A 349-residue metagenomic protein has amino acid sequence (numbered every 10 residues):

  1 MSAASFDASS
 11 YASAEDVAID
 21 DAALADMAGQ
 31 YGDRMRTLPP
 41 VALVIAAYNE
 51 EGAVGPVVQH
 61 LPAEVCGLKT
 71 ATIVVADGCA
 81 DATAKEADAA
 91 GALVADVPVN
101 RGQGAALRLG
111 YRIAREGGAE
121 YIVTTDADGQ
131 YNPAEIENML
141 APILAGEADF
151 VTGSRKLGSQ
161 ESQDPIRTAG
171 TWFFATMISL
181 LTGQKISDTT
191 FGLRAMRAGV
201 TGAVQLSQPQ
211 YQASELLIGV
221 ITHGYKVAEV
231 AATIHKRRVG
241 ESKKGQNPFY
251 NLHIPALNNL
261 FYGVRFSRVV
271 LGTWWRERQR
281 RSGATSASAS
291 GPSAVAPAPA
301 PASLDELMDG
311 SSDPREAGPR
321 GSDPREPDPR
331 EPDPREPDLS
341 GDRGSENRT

Functional and structural regions predicted by a protein language model:
M1-P40, G183, S207-T349: Hydrophobic helical membrane-anchoring modules
I45-Q59, G78: Active-site beta-to-alpha loop of glycosyltransferases that engages the nucleotide-sugar donor
V54, L61, G110, D128 (+5 more regions): Residue-level signature of catalytic and energy-coupling elements of molecular machines, predominantly ATP/GTP-dependent
Q59-K69: Short, acidic, metal-binding catalytic loop of nucleotide-sugar glycosyltransferases
A76-A84, G129: A conserved acidic beta->alpha catalytic loop
A90-G91: Short, structured coil segments at secondary-structure junctions
V97-E116, Y121, P133-Q210, R237-L257 (+2 more regions): Acceptor/aglycone-binding surface of glycosyltransferases and processive sugar-polymer synthases
